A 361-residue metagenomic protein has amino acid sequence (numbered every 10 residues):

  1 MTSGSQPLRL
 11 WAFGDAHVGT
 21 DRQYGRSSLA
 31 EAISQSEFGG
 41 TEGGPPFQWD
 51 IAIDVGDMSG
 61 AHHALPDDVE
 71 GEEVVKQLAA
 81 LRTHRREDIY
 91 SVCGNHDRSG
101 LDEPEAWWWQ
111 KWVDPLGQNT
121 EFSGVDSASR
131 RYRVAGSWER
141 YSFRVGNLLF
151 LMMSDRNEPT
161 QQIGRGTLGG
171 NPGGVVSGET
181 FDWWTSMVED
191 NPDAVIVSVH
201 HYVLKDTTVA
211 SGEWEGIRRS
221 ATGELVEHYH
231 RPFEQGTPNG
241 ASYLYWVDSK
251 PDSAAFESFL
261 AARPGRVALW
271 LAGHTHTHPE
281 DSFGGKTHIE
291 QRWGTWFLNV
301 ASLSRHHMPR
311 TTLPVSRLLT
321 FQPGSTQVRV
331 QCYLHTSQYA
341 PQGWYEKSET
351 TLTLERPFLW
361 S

Functional and structural regions predicted by a protein language model:
M1-D68: N-terminal active-site segment of His-dependent metallophosphoesterases
G4, P309-S361: A short C-terminal boundary segment appended to hydrolase-like catalytic domains
L8, D21-S28, G44, P66-V69 (+3 more regions): Extracytoplasmic/periplasmic, Sec-exported soluble proteins
D15, G56-D57, G94-N95, H201 (+1 more regions): Active-site glycine-centered loops adjacent to acidic/histidine catalytic or metal-binding residues that shape
G19-T20, G60-H62, D97-D102, P159-Q162 (+4 more regions): Short catalytic/ligand-binding loop motif for oxyanion handling, primarily in non-cytosolic enzymes, centered on
Q35-I51, T83-H84, R144, L149-L151 (+1 more regions): His/acidic metal-ligating clusters that form di-metal
H63-N191, H228, E280-L303, P314-T320 (+2 more regions): Extended active-site neighborhood of metal-dependent phosphoesterases/phosphodiesterases
